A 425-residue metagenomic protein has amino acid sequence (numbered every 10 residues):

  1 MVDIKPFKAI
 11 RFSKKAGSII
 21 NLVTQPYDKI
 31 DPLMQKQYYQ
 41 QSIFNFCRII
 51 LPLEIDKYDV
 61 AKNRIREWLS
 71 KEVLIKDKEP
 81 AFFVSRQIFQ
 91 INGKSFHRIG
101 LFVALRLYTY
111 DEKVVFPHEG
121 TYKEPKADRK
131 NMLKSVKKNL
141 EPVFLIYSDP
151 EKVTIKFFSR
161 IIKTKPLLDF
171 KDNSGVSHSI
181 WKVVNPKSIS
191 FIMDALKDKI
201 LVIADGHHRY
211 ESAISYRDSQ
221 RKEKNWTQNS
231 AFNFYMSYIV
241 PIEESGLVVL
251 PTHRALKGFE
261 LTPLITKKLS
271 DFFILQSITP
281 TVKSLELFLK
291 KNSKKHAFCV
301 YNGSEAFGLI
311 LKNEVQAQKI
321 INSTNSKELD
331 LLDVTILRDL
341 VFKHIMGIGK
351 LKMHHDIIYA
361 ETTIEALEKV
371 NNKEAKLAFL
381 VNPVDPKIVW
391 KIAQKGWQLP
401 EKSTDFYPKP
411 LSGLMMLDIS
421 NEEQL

Functional and structural regions predicted by a protein language model:
M1-L425: Surface-exposed, charge/polar-rich loops and edge strands
